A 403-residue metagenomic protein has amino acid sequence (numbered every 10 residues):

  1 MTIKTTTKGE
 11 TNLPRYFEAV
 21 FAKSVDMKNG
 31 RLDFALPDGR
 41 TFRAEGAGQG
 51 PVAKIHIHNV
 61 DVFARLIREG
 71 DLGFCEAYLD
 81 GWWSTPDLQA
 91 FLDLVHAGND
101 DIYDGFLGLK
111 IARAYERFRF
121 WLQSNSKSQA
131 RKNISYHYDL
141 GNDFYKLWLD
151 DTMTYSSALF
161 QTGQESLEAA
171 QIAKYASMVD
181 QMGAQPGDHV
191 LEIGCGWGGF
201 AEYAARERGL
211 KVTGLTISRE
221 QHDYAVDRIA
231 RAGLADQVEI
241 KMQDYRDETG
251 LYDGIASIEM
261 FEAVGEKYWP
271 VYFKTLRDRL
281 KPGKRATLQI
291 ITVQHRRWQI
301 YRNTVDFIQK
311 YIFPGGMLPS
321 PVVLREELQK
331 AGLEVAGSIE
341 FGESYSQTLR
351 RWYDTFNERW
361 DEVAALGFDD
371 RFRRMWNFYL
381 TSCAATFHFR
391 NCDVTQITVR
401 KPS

Functional and structural regions predicted by a protein language model:
M1-Q171, S177: Feature captures hydrophobic
P186-G194: Conserved class I S-adenosyl-L-methionine
W197-R208: Conserved SAM-binding loop of SAM-dependent methyltransferases across substrates and taxa, primarily the Class I
A225-V226: Conserved SAM-binding loop
R246-A256: A short acidic, Gly/Pro-enriched loop at the edge of an enzyme's catalytic core that lines a small-molecule cofactor
P270-P282: A short glycine-rich, Lys/Arg-flanked "PGG" loop and its adjoining helix->strand segment in the class I
G283-I291: Conserved beta-strand signature within the Rossmann-like core of class I S-adenosyl-L-methionine
I291-S403: Substrate-binding/catalytic lobe of Class I Rossmann-like enzymes that use SAM or dcSAM, i.e., the mid-to-C-terminal
